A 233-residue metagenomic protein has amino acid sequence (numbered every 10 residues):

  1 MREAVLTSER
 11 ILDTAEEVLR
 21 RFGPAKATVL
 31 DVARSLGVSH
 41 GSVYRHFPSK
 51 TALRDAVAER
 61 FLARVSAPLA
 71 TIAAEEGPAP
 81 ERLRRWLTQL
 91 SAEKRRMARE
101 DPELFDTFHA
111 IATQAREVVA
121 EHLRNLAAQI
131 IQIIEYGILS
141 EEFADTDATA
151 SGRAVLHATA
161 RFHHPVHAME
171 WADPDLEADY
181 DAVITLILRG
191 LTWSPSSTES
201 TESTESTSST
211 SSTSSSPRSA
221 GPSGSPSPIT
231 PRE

Functional and structural regions predicted by a protein language model:
R2, R20-A27, E142-T146: Short, charged helix-capping/linker segments at alpha-helix termini
R10, T14, V18-A52, A56 (+1 more regions): Helix-turn-helix
T14-V18, Q89, E93, A158: Short amphipathic alpha-helical elements of helix-turn-helix/winged-helix folds
R54, A58, L62, A112 (+1 more regions): Amphipathic, non-transmembrane alpha-helical scaffold segments
A56, L69-E100, S151-V155: Hydrophobic alpha-helical connector segments
A70-A73, T88-R95, F105-A110, I138 (+1 more regions): Helix-loop "lid/cap" segments that line or gate small-molecule binding pockets
D101-H109, R116, A120, I138-I184 (+4 more regions): Hydrophobic/aromatic-rich alpha-helical bundle segments in the mid-to-C-terminal region
